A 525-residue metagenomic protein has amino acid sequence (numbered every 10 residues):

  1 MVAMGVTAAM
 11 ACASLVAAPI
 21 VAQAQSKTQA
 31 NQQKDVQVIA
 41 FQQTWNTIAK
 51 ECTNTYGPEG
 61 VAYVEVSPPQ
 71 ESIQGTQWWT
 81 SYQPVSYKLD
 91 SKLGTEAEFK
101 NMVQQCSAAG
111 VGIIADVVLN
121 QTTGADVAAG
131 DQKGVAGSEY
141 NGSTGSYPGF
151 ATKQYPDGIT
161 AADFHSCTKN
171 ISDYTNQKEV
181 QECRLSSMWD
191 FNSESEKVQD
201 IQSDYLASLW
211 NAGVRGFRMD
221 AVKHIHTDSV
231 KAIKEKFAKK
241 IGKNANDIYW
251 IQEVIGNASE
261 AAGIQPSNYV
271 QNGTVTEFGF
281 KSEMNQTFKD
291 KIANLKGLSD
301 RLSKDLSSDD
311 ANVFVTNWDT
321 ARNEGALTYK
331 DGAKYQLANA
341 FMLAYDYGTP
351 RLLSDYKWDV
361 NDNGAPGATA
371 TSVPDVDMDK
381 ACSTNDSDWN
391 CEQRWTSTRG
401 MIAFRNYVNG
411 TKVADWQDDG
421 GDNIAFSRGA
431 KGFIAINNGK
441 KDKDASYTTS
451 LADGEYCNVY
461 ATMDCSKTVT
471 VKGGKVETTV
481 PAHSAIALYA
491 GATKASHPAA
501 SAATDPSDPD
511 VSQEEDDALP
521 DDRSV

Functional and structural regions predicted by a protein language model:
M1-Q23: Secretory targeting and sorting signals
K27-V38, W45, K50-G57, V61 (+6 more regions): Active-site-proximal helices and loops of the catalytic beta/alpha 8
N31-D35, S72-Q104, N141, S146-N192: Aromatic- and acidic-residue-enriched carbohydrate-binding clefts of CAZyme catalytic domains
Q37-T47, M188-Q199: Active-site mouth loops of central-metabolism enzymes
G94, K197-I201, K334: Short secondary-structure boundary/capping elements
V127-G149: Flexible, glycine-rich active-site loops centered on histidine and acidic residues that chelate a metal or position
P498-V525: Ser/Thr/Gly/Pro-rich low-complexity, disordered linker/stalk segments of secreted and cell-surface proteins
